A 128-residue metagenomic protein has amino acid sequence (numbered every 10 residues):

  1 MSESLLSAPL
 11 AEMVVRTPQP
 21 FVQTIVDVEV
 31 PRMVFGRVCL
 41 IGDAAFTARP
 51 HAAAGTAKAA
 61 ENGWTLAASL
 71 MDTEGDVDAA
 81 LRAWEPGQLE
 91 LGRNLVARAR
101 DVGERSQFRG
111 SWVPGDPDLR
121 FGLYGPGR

Functional and structural regions predicted by a protein language model:
M1: Mid-domain beta-loop-alpha active-site segment that forms a flexible, acidic cofactor/metal-binding surface
S4, A8-V15, V34-F35, H51-A53 (+1 more regions): C-terminal helical "tail/cap" subdomain of flavin- and related membrane-associated enzymes
P18: Active-site rim beta-loop-alpha module in soluble metabolic enzymes
V22-R49: FAD-binding beta-loop-beta segment adjacent to the flavin cofactor pocket
T24, N62-T65, A83: Alpha-helical elements of Rossmann-like donor-binding domains used by nucleotide-donor carbohydrate transfer enzymes
G42, A67-A68: A cross-family signal for key residues in well-ordered alpha-helices that form functional helical elements
F46, W64-T65, L91: Hydrophobic side chains within alpha-helical segments
P50-N62: A conserved FAD-binding loop/helix module that cradles the flavin
